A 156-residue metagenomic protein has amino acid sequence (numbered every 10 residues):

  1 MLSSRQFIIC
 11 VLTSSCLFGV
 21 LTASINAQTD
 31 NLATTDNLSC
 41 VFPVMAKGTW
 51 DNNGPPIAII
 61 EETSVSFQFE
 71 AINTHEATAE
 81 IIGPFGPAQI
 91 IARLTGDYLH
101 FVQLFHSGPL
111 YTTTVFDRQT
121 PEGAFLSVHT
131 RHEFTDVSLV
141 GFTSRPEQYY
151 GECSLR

Functional and structural regions predicted by a protein language model:
M1-V11: Bacterial N-terminal signal peptides that target proteins for export
C10-V20: Bacterial N-terminal signal peptides
A23-A27: Sec/Tat signal peptide C-region and signal peptidase I cleavage site
N37-E80, L110-T114: Short, solvent-exposed loop/hinge segments that bridge or flank secondary-structure elements
F67-Q68, T112-Q119, Y150-S154: Hydrophobic/aromatic beta-strand elements that line small-molecule binding cavities or substrate pockets in beta-rich
T74-Y111: Contiguous, well-ordered beta-strand patches that form the walls/edges of small beta-barrel/beta-sandwich domains
G96-F142: Surface-exposed, polar helix/loop patches in the mature regions of secreted/periplasmic/lumenal proteins that form
T135-R156: Edge beta-strand at a domain terminus
